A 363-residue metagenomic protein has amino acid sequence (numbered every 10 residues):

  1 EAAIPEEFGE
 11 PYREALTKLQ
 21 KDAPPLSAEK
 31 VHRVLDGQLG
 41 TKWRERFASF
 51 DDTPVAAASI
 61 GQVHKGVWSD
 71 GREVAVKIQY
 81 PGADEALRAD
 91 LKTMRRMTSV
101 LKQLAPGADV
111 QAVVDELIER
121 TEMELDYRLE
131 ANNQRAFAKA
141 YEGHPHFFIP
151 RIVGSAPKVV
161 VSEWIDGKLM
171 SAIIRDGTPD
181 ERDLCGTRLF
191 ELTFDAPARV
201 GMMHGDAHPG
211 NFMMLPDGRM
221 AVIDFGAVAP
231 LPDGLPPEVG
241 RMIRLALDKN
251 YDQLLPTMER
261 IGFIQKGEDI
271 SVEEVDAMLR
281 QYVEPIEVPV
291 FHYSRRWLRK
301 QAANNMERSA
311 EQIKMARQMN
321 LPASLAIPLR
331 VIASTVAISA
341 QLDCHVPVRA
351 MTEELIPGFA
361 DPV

Functional and structural regions predicted by a protein language model:
E1-A196, G201, M214-A221, F225-D233 (+3 more regions): Broad phosphate/nucleotide-binding scaffolds in NTP-utilizing and phosphate-metabolizing enzymes
G201, D206-H208: Conserved catalytic-loop position in the HRD/HxD motif
P236: Short adenine-binding "F-helix/F-box" segment of the Bergerat
V239-R241: Short amphipathic alpha-helical recognition elements used for nucleic-acid or partner binding across transcription
